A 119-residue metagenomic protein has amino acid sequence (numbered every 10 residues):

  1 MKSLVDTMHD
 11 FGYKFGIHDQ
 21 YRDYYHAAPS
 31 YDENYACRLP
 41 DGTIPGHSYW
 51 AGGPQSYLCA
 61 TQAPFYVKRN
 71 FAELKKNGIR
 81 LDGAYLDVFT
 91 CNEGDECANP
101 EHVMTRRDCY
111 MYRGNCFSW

Functional and structural regions predicted by a protein language model:
M1-W119: Aromatic- and carboxylate-enriched substrate-binding clefts and catalytic-loop regions of carbohydrate-active enzymes
